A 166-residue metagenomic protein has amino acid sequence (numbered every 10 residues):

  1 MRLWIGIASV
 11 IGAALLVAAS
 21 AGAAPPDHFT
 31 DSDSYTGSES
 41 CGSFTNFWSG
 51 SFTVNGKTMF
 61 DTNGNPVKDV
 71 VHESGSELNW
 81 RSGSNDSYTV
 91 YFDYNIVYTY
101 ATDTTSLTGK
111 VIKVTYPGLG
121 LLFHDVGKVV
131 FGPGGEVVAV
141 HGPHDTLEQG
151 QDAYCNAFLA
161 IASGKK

Functional and structural regions predicted by a protein language model:
M1-I5: Positively charged n-region of N-terminal signal peptides that target proteins for export
G6-A18: Bacterial N-terminal signal peptides
A23-K166: Beta-strand-enriched cores of mature, soluble protein domains
